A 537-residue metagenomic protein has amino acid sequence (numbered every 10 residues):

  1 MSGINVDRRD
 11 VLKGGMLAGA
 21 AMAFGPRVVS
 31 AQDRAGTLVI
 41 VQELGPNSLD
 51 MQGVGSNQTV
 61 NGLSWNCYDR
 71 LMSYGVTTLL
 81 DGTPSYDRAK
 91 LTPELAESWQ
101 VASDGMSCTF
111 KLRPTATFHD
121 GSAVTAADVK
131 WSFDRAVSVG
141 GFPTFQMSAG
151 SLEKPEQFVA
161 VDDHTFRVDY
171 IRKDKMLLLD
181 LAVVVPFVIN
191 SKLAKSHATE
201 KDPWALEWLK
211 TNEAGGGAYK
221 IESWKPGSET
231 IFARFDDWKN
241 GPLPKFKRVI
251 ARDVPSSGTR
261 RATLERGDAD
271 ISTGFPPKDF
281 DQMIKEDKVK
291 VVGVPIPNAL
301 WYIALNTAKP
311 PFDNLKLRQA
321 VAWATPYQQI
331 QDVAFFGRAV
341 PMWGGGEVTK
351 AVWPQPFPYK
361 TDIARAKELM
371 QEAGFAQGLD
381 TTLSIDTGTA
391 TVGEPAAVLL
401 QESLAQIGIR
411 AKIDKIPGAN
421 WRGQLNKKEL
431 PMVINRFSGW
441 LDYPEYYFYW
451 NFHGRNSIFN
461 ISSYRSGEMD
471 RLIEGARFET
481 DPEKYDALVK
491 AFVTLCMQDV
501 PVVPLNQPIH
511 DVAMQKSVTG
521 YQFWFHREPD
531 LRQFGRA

Functional and structural regions predicted by a protein language model:
V41-S103, D134, A214-A218: N-terminal lobe/hinge region of extracytoplasmic solute-binding protein
G75-L80, S85-Y86, K90, V184-P244 (+3 more regions): Gly/Pro-rich hinge or "lid" segments in bacterial periplasmic/extracellular proteins
E97-P143, V161, R167-D169, R260-T263 (+1 more regions): Aromatic- and charge-enriched surface segment that lines or borders ligand/interaction sites
K111, M147-H197: Surface-exposed binding/hinge segments that line and control ligand-binding clefts or catalytic entry sites
E207, F235-Q282, R410-K412: Ligand-site clamp/hinge motif
F336-E372, T389-P395: Structural transition elements
Q406-W421, N426, Y447-K516, A537: Extracytoplasmic/peripheral linker and loop segments enriched in polar/acidic and small residues with frequent Thr/Pro
V512-A537: Long beta-strand-rich cores associated with HINT superfamily self-processing modules
